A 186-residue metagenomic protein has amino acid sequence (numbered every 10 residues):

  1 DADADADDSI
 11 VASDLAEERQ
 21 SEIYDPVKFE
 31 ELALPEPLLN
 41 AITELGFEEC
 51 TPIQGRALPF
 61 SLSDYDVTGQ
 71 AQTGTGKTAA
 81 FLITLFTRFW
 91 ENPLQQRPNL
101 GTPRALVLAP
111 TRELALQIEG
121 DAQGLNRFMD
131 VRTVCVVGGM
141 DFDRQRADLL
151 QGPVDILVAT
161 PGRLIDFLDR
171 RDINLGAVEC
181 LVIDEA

Functional and structural regions predicted by a protein language model:
A2-A4, L15-A186: SF2 DExD/H RNA helicase N-terminal ATP-binding lobe
D8-I10: Eukaryotic nuclear low-complexity, Arg/Ser/Gly/Pro-rich intrinsically disordered regions
